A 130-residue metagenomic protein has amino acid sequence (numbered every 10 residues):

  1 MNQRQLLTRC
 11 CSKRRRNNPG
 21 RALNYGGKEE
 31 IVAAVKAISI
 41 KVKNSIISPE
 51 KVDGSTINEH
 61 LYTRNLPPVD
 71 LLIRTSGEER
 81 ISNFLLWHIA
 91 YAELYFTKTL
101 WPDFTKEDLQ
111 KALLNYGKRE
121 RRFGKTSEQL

Functional and structural regions predicted by a protein language model:
M1-L130: Flexible, compositionally biased loop and terminal segments
